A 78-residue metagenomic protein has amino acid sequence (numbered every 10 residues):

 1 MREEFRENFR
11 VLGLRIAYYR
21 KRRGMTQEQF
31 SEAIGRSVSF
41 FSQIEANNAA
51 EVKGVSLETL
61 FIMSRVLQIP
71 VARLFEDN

Functional and structural regions predicted by a protein language model:
M1-R22: A short, Lys/Arg-rich alpha-helix, primarily the initiator
A17, E28, F61, A72: Residues within the helices of the helix-turn-helix
R20, S31, S64: The alpha-helix within a helix-turn-helix
M25-A46: Short alpha-helical DNA-recognition segment
S37, N47-E51, N78: The DNA-recognition helices of helix-turn-helix-type DNA-binding domains
A49-R65: Short, basic-rich loop-to-helix N-cap that marks the start of a DNA-contacting helix
R65-N78: Short C-terminal boundary/hinge segments that cap the last helix of small helical domains
